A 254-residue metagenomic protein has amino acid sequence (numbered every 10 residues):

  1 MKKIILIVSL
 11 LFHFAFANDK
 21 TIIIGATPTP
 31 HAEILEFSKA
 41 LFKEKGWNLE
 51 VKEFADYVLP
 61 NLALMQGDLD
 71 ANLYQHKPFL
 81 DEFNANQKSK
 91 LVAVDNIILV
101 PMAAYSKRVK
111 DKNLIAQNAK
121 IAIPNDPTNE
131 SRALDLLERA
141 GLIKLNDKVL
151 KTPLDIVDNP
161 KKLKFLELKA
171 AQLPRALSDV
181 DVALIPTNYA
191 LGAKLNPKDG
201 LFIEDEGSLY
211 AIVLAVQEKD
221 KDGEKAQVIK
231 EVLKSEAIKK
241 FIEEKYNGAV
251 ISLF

Functional and structural regions predicted by a protein language model:
N18, V94-I143, K239: A conserved helix-loop-strand patch within extracytoplasmic ligand-binding domains of the periplasmic binding
N18-T29, W47-E53, K120-I121: Short, well-ordered beta-strand elements
K20-S38, Y57-L59, L253: Extracytoplasmic "Venus flytrap"
K52-L62, V149-R175: Short helix-initiation/N-cap motifs at beta->coil->alpha
E53-Y57, G67, A71-D81, K169-A170 (+2 more regions): Beta->alpha turn/N-cap motifs
E82-V94, K107-K110, D179, L184 (+1 more regions): Ligand-binding "clamshell"
P101-K112, A211-G223: A bilobed periplasmic-binding-protein/Venus flytrap-type ligand-binding module shared by bacterial periplasmic
P127-K151, K230-F254: Ligand-binding clefts/hinges and TM-proximal coupling segments of bilobed small-molecule sensing domains
